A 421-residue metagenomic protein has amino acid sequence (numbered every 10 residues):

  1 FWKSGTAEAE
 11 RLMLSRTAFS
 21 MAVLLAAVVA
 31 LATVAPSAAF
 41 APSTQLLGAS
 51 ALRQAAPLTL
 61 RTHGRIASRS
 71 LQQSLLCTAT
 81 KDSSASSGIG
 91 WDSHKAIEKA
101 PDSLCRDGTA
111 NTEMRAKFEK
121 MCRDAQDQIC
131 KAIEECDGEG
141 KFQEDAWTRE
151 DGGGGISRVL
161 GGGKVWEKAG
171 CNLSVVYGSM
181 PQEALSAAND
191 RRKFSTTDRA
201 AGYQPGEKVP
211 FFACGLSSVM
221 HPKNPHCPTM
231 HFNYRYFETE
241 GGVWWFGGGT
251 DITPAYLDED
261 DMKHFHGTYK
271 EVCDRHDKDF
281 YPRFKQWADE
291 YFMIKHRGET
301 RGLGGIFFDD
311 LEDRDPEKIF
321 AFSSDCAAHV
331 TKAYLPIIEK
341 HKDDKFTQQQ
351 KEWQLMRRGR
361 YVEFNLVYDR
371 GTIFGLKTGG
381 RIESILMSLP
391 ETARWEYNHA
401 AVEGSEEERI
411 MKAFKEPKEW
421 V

Functional and structural regions predicted by a protein language model:
L14-L60: N-terminal chloroplast transit peptides
A55-D127, K131-E134: N-terminal organelle-targeting presequences
A110-A201, D315-Y361, N365: Gly/Pro-rich turn-and-neighbor structural signature
L216-H231, G359, L366-Y368: Conserved phosphate/anionic-ligand binding catalytic regions in large, soluble enzymes, centered on
G241-F284, V421: Compact, glycine/acidic-enriched structural inserts
K263-Q348, E352: Extended, acidic-biased charged interface segments
K377-V421: TerminUS-proximal long segments
